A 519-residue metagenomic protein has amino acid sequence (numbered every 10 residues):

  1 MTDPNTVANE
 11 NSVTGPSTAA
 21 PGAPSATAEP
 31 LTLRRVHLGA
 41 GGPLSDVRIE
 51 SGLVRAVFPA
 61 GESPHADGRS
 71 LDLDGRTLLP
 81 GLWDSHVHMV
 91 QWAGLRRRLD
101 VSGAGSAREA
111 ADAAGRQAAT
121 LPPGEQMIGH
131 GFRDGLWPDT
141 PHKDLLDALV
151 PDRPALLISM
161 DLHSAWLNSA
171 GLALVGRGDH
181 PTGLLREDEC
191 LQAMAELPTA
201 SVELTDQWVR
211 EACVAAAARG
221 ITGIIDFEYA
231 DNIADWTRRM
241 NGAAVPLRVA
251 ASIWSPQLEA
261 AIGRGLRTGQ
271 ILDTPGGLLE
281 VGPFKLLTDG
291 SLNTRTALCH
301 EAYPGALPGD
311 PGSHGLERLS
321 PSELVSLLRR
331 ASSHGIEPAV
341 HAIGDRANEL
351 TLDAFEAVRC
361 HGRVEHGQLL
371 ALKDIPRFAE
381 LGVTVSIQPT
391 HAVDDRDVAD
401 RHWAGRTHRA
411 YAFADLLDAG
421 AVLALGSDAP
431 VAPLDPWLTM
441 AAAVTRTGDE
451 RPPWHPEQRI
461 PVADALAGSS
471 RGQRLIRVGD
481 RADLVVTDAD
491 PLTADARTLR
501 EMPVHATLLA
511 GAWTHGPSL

Functional and structural regions predicted by a protein language model:
M1-A28, H65-A66: Intrinsically disordered, low-complexity terminal tails and inter-domain linkers enriched for S/T/G/P/D/E
T27-L266, N293-A347, H361, D449 (+2 more regions): Divalent metal-binding segments
D74, A114, L172-D179, A260-P283 (+1 more regions): Short amphipathic alpha-helices and their capping/turn segments at secondary-structure boundaries
H88, L278-T296, V383-A392: Non-cysteine beta-strand/loop elements that form the S-adenosyl-L-methionine
P151, V245-L247, C360, L381-T384 (+1 more regions): Loop/turn elements at helix/coil->beta-strand transitions in domains of secreted/extracellular proteins
Q207, S326-A339, I343-G362, H366-G367 (+3 more regions): His/Asp/Glu-enriched, well-ordered alpha-helical/loop segment that forms or immediately abuts the divalent-metal
L247-G282, G362-G367, V398-V422: Phosphate/diphosphate-binding loops
P491-T498: Short, Lys/Arg- and Gly-enriched loop/turn segments at beta-strand edges
